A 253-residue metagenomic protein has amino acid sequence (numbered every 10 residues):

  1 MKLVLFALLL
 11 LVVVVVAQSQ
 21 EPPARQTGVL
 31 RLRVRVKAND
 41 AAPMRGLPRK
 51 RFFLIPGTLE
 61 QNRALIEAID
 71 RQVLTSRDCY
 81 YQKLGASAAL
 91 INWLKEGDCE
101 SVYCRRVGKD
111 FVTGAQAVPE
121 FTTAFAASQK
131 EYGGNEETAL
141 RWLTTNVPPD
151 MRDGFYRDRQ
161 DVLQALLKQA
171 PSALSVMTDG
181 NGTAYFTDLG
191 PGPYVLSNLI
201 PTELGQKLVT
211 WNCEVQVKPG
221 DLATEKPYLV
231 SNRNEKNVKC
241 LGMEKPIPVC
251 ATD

Functional and structural regions predicted by a protein language model:
V4-V13: Sec-dependent N-terminal signal peptides
V15-Q18: Sec/Tat signal peptide C-region and signal peptidase I cleavage site
Q20-D253: Long luminal/extracellular ectodomains of secretory-pathway precursor proteins
